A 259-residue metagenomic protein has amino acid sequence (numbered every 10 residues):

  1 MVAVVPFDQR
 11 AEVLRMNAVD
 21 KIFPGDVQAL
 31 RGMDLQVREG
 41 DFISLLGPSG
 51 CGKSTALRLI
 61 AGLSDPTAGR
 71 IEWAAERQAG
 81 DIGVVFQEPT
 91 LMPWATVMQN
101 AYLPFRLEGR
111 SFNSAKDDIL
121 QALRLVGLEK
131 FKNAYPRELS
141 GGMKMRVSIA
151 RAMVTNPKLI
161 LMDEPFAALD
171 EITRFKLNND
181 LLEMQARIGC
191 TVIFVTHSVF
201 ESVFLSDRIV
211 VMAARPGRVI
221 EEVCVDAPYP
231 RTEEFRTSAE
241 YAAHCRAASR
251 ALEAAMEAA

Functional and structural regions predicted by a protein language model:
L46-P48: The feature captures the beta-strand-to-loop junction immediately N-terminal to the Walker
A61: Helix-to-loop junction immediately C-terminal to a conserved catalytic motif
G69-G80: Conserved ABC transporter NBD signature motif
A95-Y102: Short coil-to-helix segment of the ABC ATPase nucleotide-binding domain corresponding to the Q-loop/switch region
R106, N113-F131, E183: Conserved ABC ATPase "signature" region
A134-R137, T155: Conserved signature/switch motifs of ABC ATPase nucleotide-binding domains
I149: Hydrophobic anchor residue at the start of the ABC signature
